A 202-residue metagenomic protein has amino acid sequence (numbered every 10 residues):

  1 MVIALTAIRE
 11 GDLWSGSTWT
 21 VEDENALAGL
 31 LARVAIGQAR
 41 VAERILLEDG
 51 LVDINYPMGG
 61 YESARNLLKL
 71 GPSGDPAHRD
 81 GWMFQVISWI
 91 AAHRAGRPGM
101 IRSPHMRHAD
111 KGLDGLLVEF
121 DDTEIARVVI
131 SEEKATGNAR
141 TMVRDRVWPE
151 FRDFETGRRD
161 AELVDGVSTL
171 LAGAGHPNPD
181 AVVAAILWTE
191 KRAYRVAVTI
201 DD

Functional and structural regions predicted by a protein language model:
V2-W82: Interdomain/boundary linker segments immediately adjacent to catalytic/signaling cores
D23-N25, R97, D121, V129 (+1 more regions): Contiguous, function-dense segments enriched for cysteine-driven chemistry and partner/ligand-binding capacity
L70-G71, D114-E119: Charged, often glycine-rich, active-site loop that binds/positions anionic groups
H78, R94-L113: A short acidic/basic microdomain associated with nuclease active sites
V86-R94: Amphipathic alpha-helical segments that form well-ordered structural scaffolds and often line/cohere around active
A92, G115-L117, R127-A135: Conserved catalytic cores of phosphodiester-cleaving nucleases, focusing on short active-site segments
M106-R107, F120-T123: Short polar/acidic secondary-structure junctions
E133-D201: Catalytic cores of nucleic-acid endonucleases
